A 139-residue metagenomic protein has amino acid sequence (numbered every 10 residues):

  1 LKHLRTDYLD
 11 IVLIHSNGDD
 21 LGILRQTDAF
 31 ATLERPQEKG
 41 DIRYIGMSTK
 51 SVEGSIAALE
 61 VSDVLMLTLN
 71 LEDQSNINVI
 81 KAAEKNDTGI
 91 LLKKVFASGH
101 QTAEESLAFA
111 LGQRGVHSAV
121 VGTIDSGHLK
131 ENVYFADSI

Functional and structural regions predicted by a protein language model:
L1-K2, T32: Short, well-ordered amphipathic alpha-helical segments that serve as non-catalytic structural scaffolds within diverse
K2-L21: Active-site groove signature of glycoside hydrolases
S16-I139: Beta/alpha (TIM)-barrel catalytic core signal, keyed to glycine-rich beta->alpha loops juxtaposed to Asp/Glu that bind
